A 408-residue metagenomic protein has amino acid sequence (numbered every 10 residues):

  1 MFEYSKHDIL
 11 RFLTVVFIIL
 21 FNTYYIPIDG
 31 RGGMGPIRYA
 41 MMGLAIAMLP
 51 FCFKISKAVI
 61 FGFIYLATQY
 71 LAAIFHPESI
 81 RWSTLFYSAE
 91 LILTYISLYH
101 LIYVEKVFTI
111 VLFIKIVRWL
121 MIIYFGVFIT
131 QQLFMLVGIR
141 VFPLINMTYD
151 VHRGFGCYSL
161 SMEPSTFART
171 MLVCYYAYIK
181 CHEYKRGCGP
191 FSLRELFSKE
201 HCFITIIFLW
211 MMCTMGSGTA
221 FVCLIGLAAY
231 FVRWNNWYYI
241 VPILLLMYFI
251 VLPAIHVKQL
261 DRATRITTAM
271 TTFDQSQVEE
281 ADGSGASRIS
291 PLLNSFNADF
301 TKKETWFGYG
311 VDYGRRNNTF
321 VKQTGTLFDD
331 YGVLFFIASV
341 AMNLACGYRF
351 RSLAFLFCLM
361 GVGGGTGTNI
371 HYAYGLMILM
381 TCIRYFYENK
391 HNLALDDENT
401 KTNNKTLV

Functional and structural regions predicted by a protein language model:
M1-R265, F296, F300, N317-L407: Hydrophobic transmembrane helix bundles of membrane-integrated enzymes that assemble and modify cell-envelope
T271-N318, V333-I337: TM-adjacent membrane-interface loops and short helices in multi-pass inner/ER membrane proteins
